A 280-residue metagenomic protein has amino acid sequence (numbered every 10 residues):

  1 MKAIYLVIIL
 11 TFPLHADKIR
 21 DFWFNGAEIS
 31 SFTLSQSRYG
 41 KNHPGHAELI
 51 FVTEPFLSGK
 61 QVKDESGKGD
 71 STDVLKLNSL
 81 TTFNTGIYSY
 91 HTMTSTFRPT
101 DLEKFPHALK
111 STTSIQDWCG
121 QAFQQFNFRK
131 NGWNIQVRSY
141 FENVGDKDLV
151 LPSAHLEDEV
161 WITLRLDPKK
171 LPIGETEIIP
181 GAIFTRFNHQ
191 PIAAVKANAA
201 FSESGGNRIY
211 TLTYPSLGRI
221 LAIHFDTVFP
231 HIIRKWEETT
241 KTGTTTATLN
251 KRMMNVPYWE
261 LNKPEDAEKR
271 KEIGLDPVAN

Functional and structural regions predicted by a protein language model:
A3-F12: Sec-dependent N-terminal signal peptides
D17-G132, K169-N280: Acidic, serine/threonine-rich low-complexity disordered tracts
Q125-T176: Surface-exposed beta-loop interaction hotspot
